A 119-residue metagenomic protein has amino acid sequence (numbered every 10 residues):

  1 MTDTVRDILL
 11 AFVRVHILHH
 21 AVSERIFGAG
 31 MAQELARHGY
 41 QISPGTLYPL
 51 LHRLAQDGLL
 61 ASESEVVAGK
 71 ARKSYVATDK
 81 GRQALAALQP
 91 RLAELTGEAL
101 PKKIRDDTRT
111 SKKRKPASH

Functional and structural regions predicted by a protein language model:
M1-D7, P90-E94: Mobile, glycine- and charge-enriched loop segments and immediately flanking short secondary-structure elements within
V5-T46: N-terminal helix-turn-helix DNA-binding core of bacterial DNA-binding proteins
H16-H19, H52, A86: A cross-family signal for key residues in well-ordered alpha-helices that form functional helical elements
Q33, A55-Q56: Alpha-helical residues within the helix-turn-helix
L47-P49, R53-L54: Basic amphipathic alpha-helical segments that dock to polyanions
D57-A71, V76: Beta-hairpin "wing" of winged helix-turn-helix
A71-L88: Basic, amphipathic "hinge/linker" alpha-helix immediately C-terminal to the N-terminal HTH DNA-binding motif
A84-H119: Amphipathic alpha-helical dimerization/coiled-coil segments that flank or bridge DNA-binding/regulatory modules
